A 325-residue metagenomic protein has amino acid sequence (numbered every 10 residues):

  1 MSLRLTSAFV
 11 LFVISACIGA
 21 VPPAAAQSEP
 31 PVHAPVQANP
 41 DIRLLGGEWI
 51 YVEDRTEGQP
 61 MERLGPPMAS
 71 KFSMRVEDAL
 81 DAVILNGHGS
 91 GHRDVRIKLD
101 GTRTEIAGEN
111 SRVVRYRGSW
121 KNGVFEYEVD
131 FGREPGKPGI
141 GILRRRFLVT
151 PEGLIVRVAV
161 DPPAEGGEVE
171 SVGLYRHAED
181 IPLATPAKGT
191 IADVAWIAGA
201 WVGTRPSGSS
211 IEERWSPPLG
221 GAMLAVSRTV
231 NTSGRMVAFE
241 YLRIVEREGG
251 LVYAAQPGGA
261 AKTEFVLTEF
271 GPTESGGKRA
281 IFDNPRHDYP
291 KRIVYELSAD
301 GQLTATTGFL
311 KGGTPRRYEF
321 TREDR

Functional and structural regions predicted by a protein language model:
M1-R4: N-terminal secretory signal peptides that target proteins for export/translocation
S7-A20: Bacterial N-terminal signal peptides
C17-E29: Signal peptide processing junction and immediate N-terminal pro/mature segment of secreted/exported proteins
S28-R325: Hydrophobic small-molecule pocket/channel-lining residues, especially in calycin-type beta-barrels
